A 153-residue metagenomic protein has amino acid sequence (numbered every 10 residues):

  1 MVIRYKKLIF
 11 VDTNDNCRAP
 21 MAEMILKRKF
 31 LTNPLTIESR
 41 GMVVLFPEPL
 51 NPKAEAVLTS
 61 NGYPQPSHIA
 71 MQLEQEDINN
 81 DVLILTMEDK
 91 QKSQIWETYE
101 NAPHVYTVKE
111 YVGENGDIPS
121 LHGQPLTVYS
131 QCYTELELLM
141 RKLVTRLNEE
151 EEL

Functional and structural regions predicted by a protein language model:
M1-N80, T145-L153: Conserved active-site segments centered on acidic
D89, S93-L153: Phosphate-binding/catalytic loops
